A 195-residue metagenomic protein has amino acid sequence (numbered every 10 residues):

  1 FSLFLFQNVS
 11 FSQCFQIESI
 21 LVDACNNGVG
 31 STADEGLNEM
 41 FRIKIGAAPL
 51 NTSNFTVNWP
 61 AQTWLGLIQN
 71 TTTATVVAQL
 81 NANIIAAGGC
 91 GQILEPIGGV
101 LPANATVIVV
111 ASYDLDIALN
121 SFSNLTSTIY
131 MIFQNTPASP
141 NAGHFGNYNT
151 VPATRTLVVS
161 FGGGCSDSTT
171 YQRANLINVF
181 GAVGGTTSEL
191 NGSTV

Functional and structural regions predicted by a protein language model:
F1-Q16: Bacterial Sec-dependent N-terminal signal peptides
L3, N38-M40, G89-G91: Short amphipathic alpha-helical surface micro-motifs
F4-N8, I43-G46, L94-G98: Intrinsically disordered, low-complexity boundary segments flanking structured domains
S12-T63: A structural motif detector for short, solvent-exposed N-terminal "entry" segments of globular domains
S31-A33, Q69, T73, L94 (+4 more regions): Polar low-complexity intrinsically disordered regions enriched in Ser/Thr and small residues
G46-C90: Surface-exposed turn/loop modules enriched in turn-prone residues
T52-Q62, S127-V195: Conserved beta-structured recognition patch
T75-G164: Secretome/extracellular-domain signature
